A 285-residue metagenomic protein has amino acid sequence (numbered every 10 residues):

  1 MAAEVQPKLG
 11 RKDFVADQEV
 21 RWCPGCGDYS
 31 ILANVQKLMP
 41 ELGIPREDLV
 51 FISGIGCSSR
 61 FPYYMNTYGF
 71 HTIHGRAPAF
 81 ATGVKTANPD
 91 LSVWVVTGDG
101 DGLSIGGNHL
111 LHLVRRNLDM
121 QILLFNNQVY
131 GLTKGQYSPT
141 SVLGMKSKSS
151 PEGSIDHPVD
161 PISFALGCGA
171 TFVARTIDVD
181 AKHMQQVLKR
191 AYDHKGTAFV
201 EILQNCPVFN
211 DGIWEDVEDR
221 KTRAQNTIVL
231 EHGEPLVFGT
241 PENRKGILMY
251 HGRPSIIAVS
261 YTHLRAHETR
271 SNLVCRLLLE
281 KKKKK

Functional and structural regions predicted by a protein language model:
M1-P7: Basic/polar N-terminal segments that are highly enriched at the extreme N-terminus, encompassing both cleavable
K8, K12-I73: Active-site diphosphate/adenylate-binding microenvironment
V15, P24, L42-R46, T86-P89 (+4 more regions): Solvent-exposed alpha-helices and their adjacent loops that cap or buttress functional pockets in soluble metabolic
L49, L91-V93, G196-A198, I202: Generic beta-sheet signal
I55-G131, Q185: Thiamine diphosphate
I105-M120, F125, V129-L264: Glycine-rich ThDP/TPP pyrophosphate-binding loop and its adjacent helix/strand module within ThDP-dependent enzymes
T262-T269, K281-K285: Conserved small/polar residues in nucleotide/adenosyl-binding loops
